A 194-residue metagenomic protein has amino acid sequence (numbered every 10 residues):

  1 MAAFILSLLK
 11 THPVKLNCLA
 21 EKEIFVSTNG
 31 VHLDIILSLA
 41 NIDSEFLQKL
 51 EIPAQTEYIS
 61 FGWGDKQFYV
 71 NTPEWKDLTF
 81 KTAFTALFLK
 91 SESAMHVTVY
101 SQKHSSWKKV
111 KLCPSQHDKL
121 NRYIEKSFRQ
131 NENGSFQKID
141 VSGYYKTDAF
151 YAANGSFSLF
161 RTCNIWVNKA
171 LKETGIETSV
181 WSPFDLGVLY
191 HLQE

Functional and structural regions predicted by a protein language model:
M1-E21: N-terminal membrane-anchoring alpha-helices
A2-F4, K126-E194: Activation targets extended, charge/polar-rich intrinsically disordered C-terminal tails
L9, Y69, K90-A94, N133-Y145: Membrane-targeting and insertion segments and their boundary/processing signals
V26-K111: Glycine-rich catalytic cores of cysteine/serine-nucleophile enzymes that process amide/ester linkages in cell-envelope
E51, E74-K81, D118-F128, G143-D148: Short, mixed-charge, low-aromatic patches
L89, P114-D118, R161: Alpha-helix initiation and capping sites
K103-C113, A149-S158: Second-shell loop/turn segments in exported
W107-N133: Internal catalytic-core helix/loop-beta-alpha segment that presents or stabilizes conserved functional determinants
